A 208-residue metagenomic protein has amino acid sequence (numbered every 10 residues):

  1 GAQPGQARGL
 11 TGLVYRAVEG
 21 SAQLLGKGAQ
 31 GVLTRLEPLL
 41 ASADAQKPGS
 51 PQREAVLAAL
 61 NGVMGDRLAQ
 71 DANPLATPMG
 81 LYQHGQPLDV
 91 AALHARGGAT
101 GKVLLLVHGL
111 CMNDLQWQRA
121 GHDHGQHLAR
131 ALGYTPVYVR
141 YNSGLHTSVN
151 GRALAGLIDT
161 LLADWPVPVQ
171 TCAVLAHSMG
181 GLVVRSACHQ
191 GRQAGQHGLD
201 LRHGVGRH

Functional and structural regions predicted by a protein language model:
G1-V139, V149, G156, T160-D164: Flexible, membrane-associating and regulatory peripheral segments of lipid-active enzymes
P4, T34, L105-C111, Y138-H208: Serine-dependent carboxylesterase/thioesterase catalytic core of lipase-like alpha/beta-hydrolase/SGNH enzymes
